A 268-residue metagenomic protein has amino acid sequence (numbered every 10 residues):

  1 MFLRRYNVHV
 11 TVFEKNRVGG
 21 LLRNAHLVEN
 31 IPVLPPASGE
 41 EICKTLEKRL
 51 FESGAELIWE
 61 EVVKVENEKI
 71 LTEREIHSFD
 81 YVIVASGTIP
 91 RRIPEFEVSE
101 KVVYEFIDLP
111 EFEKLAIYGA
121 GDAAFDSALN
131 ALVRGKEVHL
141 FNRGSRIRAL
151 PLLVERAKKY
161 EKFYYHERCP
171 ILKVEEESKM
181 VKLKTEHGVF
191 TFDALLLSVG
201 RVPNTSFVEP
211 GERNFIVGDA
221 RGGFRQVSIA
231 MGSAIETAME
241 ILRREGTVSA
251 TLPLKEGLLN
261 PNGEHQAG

Functional and structural regions predicted by a protein language model:
M1-V18, V103-A149, V202-P253: Rossmann-like dinucleotide/flavin-binding elements
L3, A25-V28, L71-T72, I93-E100 (+5 more regions): Short, glycine/charged-enriched secondary-structure capping and boundary segments
R5, C43, E47, S53-K114 (+2 more regions): FAD-binding core/adjacent interface of flavoenzyme oxidoreductases
F13, R17, R23-P32, L57-E60 (+7 more regions): Residue-level signal for pocket-adjacent positions within structured domains
L21-I76, R146-C169: N-terminal Rossmann-like dinucleotide/flavin-binding domain of flavoprotein oxidoreductases that bind FAD/FMN
E66, I76-E167, V174-S178: Predominantly flavin-linked oxidoreductase catalytic cores and closely associated redox partners
R143-G144, R168-I171, E176, E186 (+2 more regions): Histidine- and/or cysteine-centered catalytic micro-motif in compact active-site loops
R156, L172-K173, R243-G268: Mid-to-C-terminal Rossmann-like scaffold of FAD/NAD(P)H-dependent oxidoreductases
